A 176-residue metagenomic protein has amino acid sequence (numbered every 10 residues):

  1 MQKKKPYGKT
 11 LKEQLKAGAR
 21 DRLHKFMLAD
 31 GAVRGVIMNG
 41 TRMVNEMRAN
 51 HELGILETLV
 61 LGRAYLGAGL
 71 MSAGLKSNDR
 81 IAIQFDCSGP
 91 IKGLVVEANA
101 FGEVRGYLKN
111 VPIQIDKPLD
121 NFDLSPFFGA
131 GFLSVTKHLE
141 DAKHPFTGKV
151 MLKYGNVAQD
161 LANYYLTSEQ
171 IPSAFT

Functional and structural regions predicted by a protein language model:
Q2-T176: General detector of N-terminal leader/presequence modules that precede the first folded domain
